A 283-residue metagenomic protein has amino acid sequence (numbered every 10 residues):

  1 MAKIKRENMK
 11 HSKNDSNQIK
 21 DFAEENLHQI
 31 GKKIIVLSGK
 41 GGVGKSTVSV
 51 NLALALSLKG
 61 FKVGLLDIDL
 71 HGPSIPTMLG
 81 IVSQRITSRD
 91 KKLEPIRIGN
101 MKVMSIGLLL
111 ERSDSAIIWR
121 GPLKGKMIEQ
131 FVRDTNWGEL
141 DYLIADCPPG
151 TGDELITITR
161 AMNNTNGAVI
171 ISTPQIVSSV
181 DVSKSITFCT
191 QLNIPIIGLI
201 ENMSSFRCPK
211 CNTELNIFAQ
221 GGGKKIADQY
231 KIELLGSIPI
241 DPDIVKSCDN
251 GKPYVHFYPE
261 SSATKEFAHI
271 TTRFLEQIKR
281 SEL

Functional and structural regions predicted by a protein language model:
M1-V43, Q84, L283: Extreme N-terminal, non-catalytic leader segments that precede Walker-type/kinase nucleotide-binding cores
K32-D67, I186: Walker A/P-loop phosphate-binding motif and the immediately C-terminal alpha-helix
V43-N51, P73-P76, C147-L155, V177-D181: Short glycine/serine/threonine-rich phosphate/pyrophosphate-binding segments that cradle anionic phosphate groups
K62-G64, I68-D114, I118, G125: Phosphate-binding loop that captures ATP/GTP phosphates
R85-R89, I106-T157: Switch II (G3) loop of P-loop NTPases
M104, I128, C147, R160 (+2 more regions): Glycine-rich phosphate-binding loops of nucleotide-dependent enzymes
Y142, P148-S247: Conserved catalytic-core segment of NTP-binding enzymes
N250-A263: C-terminal boundary of histidine-terminating zinc-finger modules
